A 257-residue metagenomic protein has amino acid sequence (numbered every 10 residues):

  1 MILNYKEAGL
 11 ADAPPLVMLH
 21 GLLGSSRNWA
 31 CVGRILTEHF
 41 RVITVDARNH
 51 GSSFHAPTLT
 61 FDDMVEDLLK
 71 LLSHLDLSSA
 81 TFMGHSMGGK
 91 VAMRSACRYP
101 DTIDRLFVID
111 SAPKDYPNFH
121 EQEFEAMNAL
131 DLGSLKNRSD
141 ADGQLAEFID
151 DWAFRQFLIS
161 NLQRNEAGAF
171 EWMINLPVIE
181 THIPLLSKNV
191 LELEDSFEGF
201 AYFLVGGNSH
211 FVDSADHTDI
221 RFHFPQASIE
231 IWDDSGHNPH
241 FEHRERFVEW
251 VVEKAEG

Functional and structural regions predicted by a protein language model:
M1-V17, T37-F40, L77-S78, P184 (+2 more regions): Alpha/beta-hydrolase fold catalytic core
K6, A30-T37, I43-M83, M87 (+1 more regions): Active-site loop/oxyanion-hole signature of alpha/beta-hydrolase fold enzymes
D12, L23-C31, V42: Serine-hydrolase catalytic-loop signature spanning alpha/beta hydrolases and amidase-signature enzymes
G21-G24, S86: Active-site glycine-rich loops that stabilize anionic/oxyanionic intermediates across multiple enzyme folds
M93-C97, D104-K136: Flexible "cap/lid" loop of the alpha/beta hydrolase fold
G133-S187: Conserved alpha/beta-hydrolase catalytic His-Asp/Glu region
A167-H223, S228-I231: Conserved serine/cysteine hydrolase catalytic core
S235-V248: Catalytic histidine-centered segment of alpha/beta-hydrolase-like enzymes
